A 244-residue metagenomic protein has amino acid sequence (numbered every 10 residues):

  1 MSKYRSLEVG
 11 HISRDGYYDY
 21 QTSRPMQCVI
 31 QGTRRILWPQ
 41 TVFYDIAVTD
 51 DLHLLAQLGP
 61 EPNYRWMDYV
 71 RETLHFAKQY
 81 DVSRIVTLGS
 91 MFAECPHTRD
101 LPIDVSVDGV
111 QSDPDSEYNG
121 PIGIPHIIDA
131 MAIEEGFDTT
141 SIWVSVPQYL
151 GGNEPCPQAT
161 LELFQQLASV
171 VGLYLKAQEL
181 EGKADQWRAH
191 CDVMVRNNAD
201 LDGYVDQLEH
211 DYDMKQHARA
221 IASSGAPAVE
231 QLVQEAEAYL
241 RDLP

Functional and structural regions predicted by a protein language model:
M1-E61: N-terminal short beta-loop-beta anion/metal-coordinating cradle
E8-D15, R84-S90, E179: A generic structural motif
G10, L55-Q57, V86, D138-W143: Hydrophobic/aromatic beta-strand patches that form the interior of the parallel beta-sheet core in alpha/beta enzyme
Y44-D51, A77-K78, A132-E135: Solvent-exposed alpha-helices and their adjacent loops that cap or buttress functional pockets in soluble metabolic
L52, P60-D108, I128: Internal, conserved structured core segments that host functional sites
W66-L74, P125-H126, F164, V233 (+1 more regions): Short, hydrophobic/amphipathic alpha-helical packing segments that form internal helix faces or helix-helix interfaces
E94-Y174: Catalytic cores of processing enzymes, dominated by hydrolases/peptidases, characterized by acidic/His-rich
L150-P244: A conserved C-terminal secondary-structure "cap"
